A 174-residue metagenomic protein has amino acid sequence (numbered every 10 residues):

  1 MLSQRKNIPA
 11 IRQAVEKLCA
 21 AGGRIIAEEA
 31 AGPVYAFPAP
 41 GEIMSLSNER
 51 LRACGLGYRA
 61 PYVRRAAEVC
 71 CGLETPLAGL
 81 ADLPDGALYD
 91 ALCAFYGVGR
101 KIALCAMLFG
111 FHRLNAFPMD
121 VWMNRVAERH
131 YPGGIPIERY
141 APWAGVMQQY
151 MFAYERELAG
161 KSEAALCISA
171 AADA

Functional and structural regions predicted by a protein language model:
M1-A174: HhH-family (HhH-GPD) DNA N-glycosylase catalytic core used in base-excision repair
